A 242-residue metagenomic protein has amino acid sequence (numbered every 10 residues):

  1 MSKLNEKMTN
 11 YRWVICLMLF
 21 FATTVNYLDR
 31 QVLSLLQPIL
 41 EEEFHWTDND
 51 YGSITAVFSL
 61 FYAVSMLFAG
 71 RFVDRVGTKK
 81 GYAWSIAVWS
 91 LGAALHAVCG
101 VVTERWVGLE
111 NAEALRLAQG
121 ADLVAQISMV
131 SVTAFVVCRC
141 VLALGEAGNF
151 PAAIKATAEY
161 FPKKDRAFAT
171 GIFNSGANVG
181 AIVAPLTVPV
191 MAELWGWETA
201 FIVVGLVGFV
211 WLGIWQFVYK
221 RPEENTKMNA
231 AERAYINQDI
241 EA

Functional and structural regions predicted by a protein language model:
V14-D48: Extracytoplasmic
I39, G70-R71, R75, V190: Membrane-interface helix termini in secondary transporters
A56-R71: Central cavity-lining transmembrane alpha-helices of secondary-active solute carriers, predominantly the Major
R75-I86: Cytoplasmic membrane-interface "Motif A"-like loop-to-helix N-cap segments of 12-TM Major Facilitator Superfamily
A87-S128: C-terminal ends and interior cores of transmembrane alpha-helices in multi-pass membrane transporters/permeases
A134, C138-N178: Cytoplasmic helix-loop-helix junction between adjacent transmembrane helices in 12-TM secondary transporters
A177-E223: Helix-loop-helix hairpin linking two adjacent transmembrane segments in secondary transporters
Y219-A242: Flexible cytoplasmic inter-helical loops of multi-pass small-molecule transporters
